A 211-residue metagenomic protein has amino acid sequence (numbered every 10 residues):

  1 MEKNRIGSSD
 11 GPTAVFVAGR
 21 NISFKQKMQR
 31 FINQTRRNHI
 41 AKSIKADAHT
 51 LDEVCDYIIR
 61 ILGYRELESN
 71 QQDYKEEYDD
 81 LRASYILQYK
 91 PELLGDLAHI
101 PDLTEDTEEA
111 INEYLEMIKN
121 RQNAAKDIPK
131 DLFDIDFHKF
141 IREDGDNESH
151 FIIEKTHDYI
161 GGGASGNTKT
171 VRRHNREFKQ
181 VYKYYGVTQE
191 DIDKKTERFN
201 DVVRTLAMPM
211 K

Functional and structural regions predicted by a protein language model:
M1-G11, V15-K211: Mature, Sec-exported extracytoplasmic domains of Gram-positive
